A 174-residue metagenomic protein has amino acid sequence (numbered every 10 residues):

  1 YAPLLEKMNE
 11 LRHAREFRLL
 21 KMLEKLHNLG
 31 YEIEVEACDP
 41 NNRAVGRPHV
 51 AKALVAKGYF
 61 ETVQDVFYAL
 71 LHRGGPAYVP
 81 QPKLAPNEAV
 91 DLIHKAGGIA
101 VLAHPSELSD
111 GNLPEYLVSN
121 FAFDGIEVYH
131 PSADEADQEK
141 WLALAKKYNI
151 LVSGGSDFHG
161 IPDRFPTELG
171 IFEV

Functional and structural regions predicted by a protein language model:
Y1-Y116: Extended substrate/RNA-proximal surfaces in nucleic-acid metabolism proteins
M8-L11, G58-E61, L84-L102, S106-V174: Charged catalytic cores and adjacent phosphate/nucleic-acid-binding surfaces used for phosphate/nucleic-acid chemistry
